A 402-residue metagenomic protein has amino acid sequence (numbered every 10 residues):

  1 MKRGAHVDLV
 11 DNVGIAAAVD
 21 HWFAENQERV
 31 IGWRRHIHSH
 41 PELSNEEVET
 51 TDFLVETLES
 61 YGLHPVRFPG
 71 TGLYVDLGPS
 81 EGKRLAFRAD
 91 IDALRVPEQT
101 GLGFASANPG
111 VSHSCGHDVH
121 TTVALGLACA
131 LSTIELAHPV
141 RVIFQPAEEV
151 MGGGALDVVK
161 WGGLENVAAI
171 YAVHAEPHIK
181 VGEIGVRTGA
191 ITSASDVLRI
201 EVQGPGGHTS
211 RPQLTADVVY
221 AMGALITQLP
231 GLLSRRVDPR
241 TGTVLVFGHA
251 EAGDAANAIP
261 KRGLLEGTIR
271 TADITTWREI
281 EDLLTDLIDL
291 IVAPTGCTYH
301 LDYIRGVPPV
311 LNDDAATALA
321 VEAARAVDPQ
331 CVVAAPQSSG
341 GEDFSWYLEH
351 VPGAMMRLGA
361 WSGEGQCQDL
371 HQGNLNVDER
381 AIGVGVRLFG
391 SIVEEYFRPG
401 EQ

Functional and structural regions predicted by a protein language model:
K2, D11, G223-Q402: Metal-dependent amide/peptide-bond hydrolase catalytic core, centered on the "pita-bread" metallohydrolase fold
L9-H113, D118, T122-H138: Acidic/His- and Gly-rich active-site-bordering loop/insert found across diverse amide/peptide-bond hydrolases
I37, F87, H117, V142 (+7 more regions): Divalent metal-coordination and catalytic microenvironments
E42, D90-D92, A147-E149, E176 (+3 more regions): Active-site beta-loop-alpha junctions enriched in small/polar residues
E47, G72, L94-V96, G101-S112 (+3 more regions): Histidine/acidic-residue-rich, glycine-tolerant segments that coordinate divalent metal ions
L63-V66, E148, T188-T192, A335-S338 (+1 more regions): Short Gly/Pro-enriched turn/cap motifs at secondary-structure boundaries
A86-R88, P97, L198, M355-W361: Non-cysteine beta-strand/loop elements that form the S-adenosyl-L-methionine
